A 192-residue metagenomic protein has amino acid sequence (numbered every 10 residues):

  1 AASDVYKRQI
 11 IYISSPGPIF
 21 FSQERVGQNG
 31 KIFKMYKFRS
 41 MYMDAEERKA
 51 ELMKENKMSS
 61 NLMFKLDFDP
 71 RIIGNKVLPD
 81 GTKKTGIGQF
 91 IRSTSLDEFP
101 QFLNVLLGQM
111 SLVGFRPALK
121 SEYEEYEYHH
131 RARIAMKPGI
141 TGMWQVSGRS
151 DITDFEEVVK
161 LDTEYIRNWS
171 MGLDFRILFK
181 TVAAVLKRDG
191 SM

Functional and structural regions predicted by a protein language model:
S3, K83, S95-L96, D151 (+1 more regions): Amphipathic alpha-helical protein-protein interaction surfaces
S3-R48, N104, M171, R176-M192: A hydrophobic, helix-centered structural microdomain
R8, G17, G27-G30, R39 (+6 more regions): Glycine-centered flexibility sites
S14-S15, S95, S111, S170: Short linear Ser/Thr-Pro motifs
F21-K83, T141-D162: Short, glycine-rich, amphipathic interfacial segments at transmembrane boundaries or analogous
N61-M136, I177-V185: A short, structured surface patch at a secondary-structure boundary
L107, S111, S121, E125-M192: C-terminal terminal-structure detector
